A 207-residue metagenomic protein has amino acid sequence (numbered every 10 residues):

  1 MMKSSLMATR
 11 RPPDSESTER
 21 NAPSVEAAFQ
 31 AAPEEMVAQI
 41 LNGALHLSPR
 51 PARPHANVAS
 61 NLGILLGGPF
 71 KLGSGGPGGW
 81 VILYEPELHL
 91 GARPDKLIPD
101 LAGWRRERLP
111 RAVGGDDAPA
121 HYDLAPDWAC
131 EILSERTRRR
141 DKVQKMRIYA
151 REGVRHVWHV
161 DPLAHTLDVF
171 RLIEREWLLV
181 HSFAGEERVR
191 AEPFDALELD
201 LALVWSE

Functional and structural regions predicted by a protein language model:
M1-E207: Gly/Pro/Ser/Thr-rich low-complexity, intrinsically disordered segments predominantly at protein N-termini
